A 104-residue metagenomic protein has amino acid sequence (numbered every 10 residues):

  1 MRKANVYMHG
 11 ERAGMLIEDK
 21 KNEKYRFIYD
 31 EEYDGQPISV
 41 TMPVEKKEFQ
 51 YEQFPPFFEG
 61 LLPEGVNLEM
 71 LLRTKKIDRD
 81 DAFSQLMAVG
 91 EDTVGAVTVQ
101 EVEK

Functional and structural regions predicted by a protein language model:
M1-K104: Phosphate/dinucleotide-binding and metal-coordinating scaffold of catalytic cores in nucleotide-dependent enzymes
